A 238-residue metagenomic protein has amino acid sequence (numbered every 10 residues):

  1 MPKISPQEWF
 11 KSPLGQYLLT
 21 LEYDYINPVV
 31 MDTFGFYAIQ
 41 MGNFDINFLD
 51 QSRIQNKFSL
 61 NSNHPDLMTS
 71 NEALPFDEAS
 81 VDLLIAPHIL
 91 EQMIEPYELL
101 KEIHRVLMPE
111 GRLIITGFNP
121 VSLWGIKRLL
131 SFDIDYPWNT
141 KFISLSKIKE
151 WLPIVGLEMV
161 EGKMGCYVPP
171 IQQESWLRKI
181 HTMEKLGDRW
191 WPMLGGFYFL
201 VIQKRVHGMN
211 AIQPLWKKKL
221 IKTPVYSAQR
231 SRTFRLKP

Functional and structural regions predicted by a protein language model:
D24, P28-L74: Class I SAM-dependent methyltransferase SAM/SAH-binding core
E72-L84: A short acidic, Gly/Pro-enriched loop at the edge of an enzyme's catalytic core that lines a small-molecule cofactor
D82-Y97: A short SAM/SAH-binding and catalytic strip from SAM-dependent methyltransferases
Y97-R112: A short glycine-rich, Lys/Arg-flanked "PGG" loop and its adjoining helix->strand segment in the class I
R112-F142: Conserved class I S-adenosyl-L-methionine
N139-G162: Short alpha-helix
M159-E184, M193-L194: Conserved catalytic loop of SAM-dependent methyltransferase domains
T182-P238: C-terminal lobe and adjacent flexible extensions of AdoMet/dcAdoMet transferase-like proteins
